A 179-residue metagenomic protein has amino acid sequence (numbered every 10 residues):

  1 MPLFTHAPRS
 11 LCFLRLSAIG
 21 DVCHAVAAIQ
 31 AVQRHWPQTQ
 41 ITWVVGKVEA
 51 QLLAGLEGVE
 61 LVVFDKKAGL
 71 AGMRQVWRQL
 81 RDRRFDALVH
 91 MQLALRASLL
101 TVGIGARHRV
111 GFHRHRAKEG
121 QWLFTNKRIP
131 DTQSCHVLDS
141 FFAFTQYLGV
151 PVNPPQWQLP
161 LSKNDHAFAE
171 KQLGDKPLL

Functional and structural regions predicted by a protein language model:
M1-L179: Catalytic machinery of carbohydrate-active enzymes, primarily nucleotide-sugar-dependent glycosyltransferases
